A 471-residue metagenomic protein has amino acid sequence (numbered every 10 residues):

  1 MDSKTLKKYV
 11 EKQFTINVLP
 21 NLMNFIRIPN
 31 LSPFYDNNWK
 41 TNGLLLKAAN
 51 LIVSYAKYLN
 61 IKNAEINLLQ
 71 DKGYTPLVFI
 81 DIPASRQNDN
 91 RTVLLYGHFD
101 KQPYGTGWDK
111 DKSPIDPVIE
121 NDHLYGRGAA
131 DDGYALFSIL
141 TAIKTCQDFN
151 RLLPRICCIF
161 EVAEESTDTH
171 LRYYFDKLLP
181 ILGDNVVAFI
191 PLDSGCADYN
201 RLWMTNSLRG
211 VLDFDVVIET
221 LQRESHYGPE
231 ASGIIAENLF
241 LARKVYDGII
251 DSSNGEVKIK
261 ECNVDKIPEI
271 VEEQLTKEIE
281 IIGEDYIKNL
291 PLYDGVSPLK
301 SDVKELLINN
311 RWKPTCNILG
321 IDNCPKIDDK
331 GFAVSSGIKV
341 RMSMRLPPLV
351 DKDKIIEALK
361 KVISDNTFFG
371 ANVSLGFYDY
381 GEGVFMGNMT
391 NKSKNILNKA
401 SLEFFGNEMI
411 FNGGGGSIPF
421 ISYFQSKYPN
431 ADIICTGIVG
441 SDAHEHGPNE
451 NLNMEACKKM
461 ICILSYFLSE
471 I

Functional and structural regions predicted by a protein language model:
D2-G105, G337, R341: N-terminal helical capping/dimerization or prosegment-like subdomains of hydrolases acting on amide or phosphate bonds
A49, N88, D198-Y199, K258-G337 (+3 more regions): An extended, acidic, His-containing surface patch that forms the Zn2+-binding/catalytic region of metallohydrolases
D89-F160, E455, K459: Active-site metal-coordination/substrate-binding segment of hydrolases, especially metallo-dependent peptidases
F99-D100, I249-N254, K360-G370: A common structural junction motif
H123-L124, G128-S207: Acidic/histidine-rich catalytic neighborhood of metal-dependent amide-processing enzymes
A130, Q222-E224, A231, M344-K352: A generic structural motif
P229-G255: A short core secondary-structure module
